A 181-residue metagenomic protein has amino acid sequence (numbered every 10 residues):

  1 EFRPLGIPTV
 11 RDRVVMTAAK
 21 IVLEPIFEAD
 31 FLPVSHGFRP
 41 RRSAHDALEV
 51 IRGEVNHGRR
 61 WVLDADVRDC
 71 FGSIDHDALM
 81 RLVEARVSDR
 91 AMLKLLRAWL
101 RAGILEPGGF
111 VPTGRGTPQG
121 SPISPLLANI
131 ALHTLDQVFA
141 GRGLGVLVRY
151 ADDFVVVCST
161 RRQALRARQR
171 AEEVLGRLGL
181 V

Functional and structural regions predicted by a protein language model:
E1-F2: Phosphate/adenylate-binding "loop-and-lid" substructures adjacent to NTP/NAD/dNTP-binding pockets in NTP-dependent
G6, V10-K20, S35, L48 (+1 more regions): Duplex nucleic acid-engaging cores and interfaces of nucleic-acid transaction enzymes
I7, V15-T17, E24, S43 (+2 more regions): General helical structural elements
I21-L23, A131: Short conserved beta-strand segments at catalytic cores or DNA/RNA-binding microdomains of nucleic-acid binding
D30-V181: Conserved polymerase palm-domain catalytic core
